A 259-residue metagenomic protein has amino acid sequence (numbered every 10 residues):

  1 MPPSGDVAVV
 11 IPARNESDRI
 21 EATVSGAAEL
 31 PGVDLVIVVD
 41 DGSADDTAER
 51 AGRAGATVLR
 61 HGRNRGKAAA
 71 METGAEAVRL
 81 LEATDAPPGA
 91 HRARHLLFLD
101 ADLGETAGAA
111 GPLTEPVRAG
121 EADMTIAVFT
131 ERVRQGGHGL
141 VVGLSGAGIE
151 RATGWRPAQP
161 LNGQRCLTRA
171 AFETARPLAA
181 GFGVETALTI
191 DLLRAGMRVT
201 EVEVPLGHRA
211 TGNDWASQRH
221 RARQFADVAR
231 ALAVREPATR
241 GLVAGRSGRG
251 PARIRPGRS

Functional and structural regions predicted by a protein language model:
M1-P3, P177-A179, G183-S259: Hydrophobic helical membrane-anchoring modules
I11, G32-G42, L59: Short beta-strand/loop segment that forms part of the nucleotide-sugar
N15-E29: Short, well-formed alpha-helical segments that are part of the catalytic scaffolds of diverse glycosyltransferases
E16-R19, S43, T106: Donor nucleotide-sugar binding loop of glycosyltransferases
V39, H61, L99-A101: Catalytic metal- and UDP-sugar-binding loop of GT-A-like glycosyltransferases, i.e., residues flanking the conserved
D40-A48, L103: A conserved acidic beta->alpha catalytic loop
G62-A77, H91-A93, T106-L178, F182 (+1 more regions): Acceptor/aglycone-binding surface of glycosyltransferases and processive sugar-polymer synthases
T84-G104: Short beta-strand-to-loop acidic/aromatic patch adjacent to the donor-nucleotide binding site
